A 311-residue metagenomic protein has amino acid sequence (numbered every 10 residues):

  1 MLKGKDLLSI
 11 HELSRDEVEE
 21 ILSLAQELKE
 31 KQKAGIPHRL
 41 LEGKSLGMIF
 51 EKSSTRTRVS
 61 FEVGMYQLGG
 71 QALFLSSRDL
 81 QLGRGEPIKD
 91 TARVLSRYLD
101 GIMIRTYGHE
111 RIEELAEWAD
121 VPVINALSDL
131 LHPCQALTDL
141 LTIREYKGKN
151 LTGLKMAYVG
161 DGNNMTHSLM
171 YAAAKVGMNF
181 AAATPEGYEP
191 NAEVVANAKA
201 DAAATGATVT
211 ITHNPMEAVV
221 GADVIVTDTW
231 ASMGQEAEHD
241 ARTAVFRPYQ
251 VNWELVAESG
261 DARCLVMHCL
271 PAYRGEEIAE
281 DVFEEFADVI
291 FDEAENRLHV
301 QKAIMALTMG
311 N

Functional and structural regions predicted by a protein language model:
M1-V59, V63: Positively charged, low-complexity intrinsically disordered leader regions
G35, R39-R144, R274: Phosphate/diphosphate ligand-binding glycine-rich loop within oxidoreductases
E51-V63, Y146-T227: Glycine-rich phosphate/diphosphate-binding loop of Rossmann-like nucleotide-binding domains
R78-D79, L127-L131, P185-Y188, A294-R297: Short, acidic/turn-prone active-site loops that include or flank metal/cofactor- and phosphate-binding residues
E113-S128, A237-E258, E285-A287: A short, gly/pro- and small-residue-rich
A200-E280: Rossmann-like adenosine-cofactor binding region
R263-N311: Adenosine-phosphate binding glycine-rich loop
